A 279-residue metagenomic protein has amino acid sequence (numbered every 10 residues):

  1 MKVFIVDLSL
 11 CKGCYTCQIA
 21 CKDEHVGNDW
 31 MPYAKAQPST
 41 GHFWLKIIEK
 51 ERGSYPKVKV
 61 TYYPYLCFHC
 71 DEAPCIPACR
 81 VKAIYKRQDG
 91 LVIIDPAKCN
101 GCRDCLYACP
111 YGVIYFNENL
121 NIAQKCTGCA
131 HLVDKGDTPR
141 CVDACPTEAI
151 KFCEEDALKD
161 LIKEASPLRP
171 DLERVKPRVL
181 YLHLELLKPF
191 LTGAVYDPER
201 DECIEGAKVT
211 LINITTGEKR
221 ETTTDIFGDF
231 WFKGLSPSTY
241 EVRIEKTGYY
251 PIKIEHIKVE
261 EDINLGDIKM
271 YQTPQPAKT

Functional and structural regions predicted by a protein language model:
D29-L66, I76, K98, L106-Y107 (+2 more regions): Flanking helices and flexible, charged tails adjoining ferredoxin-like Fe-S electron-transfer domains in multi-subunit
R178-L180, I257-T279: Extracellular beta-sheet/turn segments enriched in Thr/Pro/Gly and aliphatic residues
P189-L191, E199-T215: Short, ordered, surface-exposed loop/turn motifs in non-cytosolic proteins
I214-D229: Short, acidic Ser/Thr/Gly-rich low-complexity loop/linker segments typical of extracellular and cell-surface proteins
W231-E241, T247: Short Pro-Gly-centered beta-turn/loop motif in secreted/extracellular proteins
R243-E255: A short, solvent-exposed loop/turn motif at the edges and junctions of modular extracellular/periplasmic domains
